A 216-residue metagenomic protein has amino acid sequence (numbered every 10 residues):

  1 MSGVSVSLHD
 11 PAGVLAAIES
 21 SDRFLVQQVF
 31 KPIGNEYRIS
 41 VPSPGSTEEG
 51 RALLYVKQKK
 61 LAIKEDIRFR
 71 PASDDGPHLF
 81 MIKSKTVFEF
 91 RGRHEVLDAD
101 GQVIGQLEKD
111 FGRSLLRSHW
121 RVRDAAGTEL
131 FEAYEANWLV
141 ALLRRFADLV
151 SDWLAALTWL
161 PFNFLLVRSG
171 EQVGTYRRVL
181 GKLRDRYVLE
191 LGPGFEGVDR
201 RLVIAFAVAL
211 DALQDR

Functional and structural regions predicted by a protein language model:
S2-R216: Intrinsically disordered, low-complexity proline/glycine-rich segments
